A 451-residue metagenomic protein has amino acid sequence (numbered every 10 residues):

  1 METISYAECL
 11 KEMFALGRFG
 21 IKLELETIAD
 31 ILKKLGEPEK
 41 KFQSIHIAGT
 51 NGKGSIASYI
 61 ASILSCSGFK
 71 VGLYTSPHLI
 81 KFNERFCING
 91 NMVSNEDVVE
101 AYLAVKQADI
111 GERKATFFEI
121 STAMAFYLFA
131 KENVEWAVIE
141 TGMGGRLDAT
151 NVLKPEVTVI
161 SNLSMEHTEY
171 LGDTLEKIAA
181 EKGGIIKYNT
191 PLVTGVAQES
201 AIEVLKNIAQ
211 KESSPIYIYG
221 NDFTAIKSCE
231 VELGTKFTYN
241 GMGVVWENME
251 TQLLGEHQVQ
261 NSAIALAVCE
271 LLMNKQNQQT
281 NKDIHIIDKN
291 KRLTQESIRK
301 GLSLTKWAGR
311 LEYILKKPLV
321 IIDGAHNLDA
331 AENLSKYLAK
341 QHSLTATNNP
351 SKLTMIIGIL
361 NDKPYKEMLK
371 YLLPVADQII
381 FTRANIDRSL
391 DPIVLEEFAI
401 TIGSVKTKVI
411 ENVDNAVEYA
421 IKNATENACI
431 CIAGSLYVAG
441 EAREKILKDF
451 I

Functional and structural regions predicted by a protein language model:
M1-G49, I56-S67, Y74, I110-E112: Short functional linear segments
L25, L32-K40, C66-L153, E169-L171: ATP-dependent carboxylate-amine ligase catalytic core
K40, K131, W136-T141, D148-V159 (+3 more regions): Nucleotide phosphate-binding/pyrophosphate-handling subdomain across enzymes that bind or process nucleotide phosphates
I60, R146-E156, R443-L447: Short Gly/Thr/Asp-enriched flexible loops that form oxyanion-binding sites at enzyme active sites
G145-L147, K154-S213, Y365: Conserved catalytic-core segment of NTP-binding enzymes
G195-V196, Q210-E230, T251-E256, L293-L304 (+5 more regions): Beta-strand->loop->alpha-helix junctions that form or flank phosphate-binding loops in nucleotide-handling enzymes
Q198-N207, K211-I216, L319-I321, L328 (+1 more regions): C-terminal helical cap/extension that packs against the catalytic core of soluble nucleotide-cofactor enzymes
S435: Active-site-proximal loop/hinge segments that shape catalytic or ion-binding/gating pockets
